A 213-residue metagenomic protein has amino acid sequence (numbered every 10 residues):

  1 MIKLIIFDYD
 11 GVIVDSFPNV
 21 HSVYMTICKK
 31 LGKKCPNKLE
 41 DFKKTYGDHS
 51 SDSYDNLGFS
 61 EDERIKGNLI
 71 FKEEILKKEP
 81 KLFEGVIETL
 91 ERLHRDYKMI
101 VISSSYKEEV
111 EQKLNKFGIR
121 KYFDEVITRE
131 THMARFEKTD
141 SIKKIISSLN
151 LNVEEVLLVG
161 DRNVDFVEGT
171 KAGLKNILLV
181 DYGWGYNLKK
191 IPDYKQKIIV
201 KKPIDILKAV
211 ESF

Functional and structural regions predicted by a protein language model:
I2-E84, E88: N-terminal helical cap/lid subdomain that shapes the substrate entry/recognition surface in HAD-like hydrolases
I13, M99, L158-V159, I199: Conserved SAM-binding loop
V23, S53, E109-Q112, E168 (+1 more regions): Phosphate- and divalent-cation-binding pockets in alpha/beta enzyme and binding domains that engage nucleotide-derived
I75-V101, E108-E111, F136-T139: Short, acidic loop-to-helix structural element flanking the phosphoryl-transfer center in phosphate-processing enzymes
K107-L157, V167, K171, N187-K189: Substrate-recognition "cap/lid" segment bordering the active-site pocket of phosphatases
L157-I198: Acidic, Mg2+-coordinating phosphoryl-transfer loop and its flanking beta/alpha structural elements, shared across
K197-D205: Short acidic-hydrophobic, aromatic-tinged amphipathic segments that line or gate anion-handling sites
